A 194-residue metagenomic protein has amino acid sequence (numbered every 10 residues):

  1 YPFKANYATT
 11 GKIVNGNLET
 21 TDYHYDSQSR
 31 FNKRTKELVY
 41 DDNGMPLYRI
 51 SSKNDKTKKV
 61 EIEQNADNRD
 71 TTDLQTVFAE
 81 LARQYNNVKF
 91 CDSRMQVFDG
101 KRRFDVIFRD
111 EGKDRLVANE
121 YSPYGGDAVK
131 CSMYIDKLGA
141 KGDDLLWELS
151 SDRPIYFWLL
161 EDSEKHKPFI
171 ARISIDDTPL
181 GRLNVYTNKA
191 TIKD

Functional and structural regions predicted by a protein language model:
Y1-D41, V88-D194: Acidic, serine/threonine-rich low-complexity disordered tracts
D42-F104: Active-site/ligand-binding surface loops and adjacent short beta/alpha elements that line catalytic pockets across
